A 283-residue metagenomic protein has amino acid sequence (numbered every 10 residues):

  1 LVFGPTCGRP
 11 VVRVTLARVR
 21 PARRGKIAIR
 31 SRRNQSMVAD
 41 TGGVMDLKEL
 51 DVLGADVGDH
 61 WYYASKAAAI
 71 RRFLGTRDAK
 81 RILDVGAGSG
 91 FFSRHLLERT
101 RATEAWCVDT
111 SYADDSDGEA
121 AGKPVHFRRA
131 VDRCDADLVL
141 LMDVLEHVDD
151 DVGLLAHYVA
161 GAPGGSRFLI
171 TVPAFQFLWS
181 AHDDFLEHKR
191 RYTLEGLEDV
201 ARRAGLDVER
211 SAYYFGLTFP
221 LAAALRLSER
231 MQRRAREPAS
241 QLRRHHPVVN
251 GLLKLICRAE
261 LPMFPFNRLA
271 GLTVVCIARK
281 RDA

Functional and structural regions predicted by a protein language model:
I29-L138, M142, V152-L155, L242-H246 (+4 more regions): Conserved N-terminal segment of class I S-adenosyl-L-methionine
E49, F91-F92, R210-K254, L269-T273: Conserved catalytic loop of SAM-dependent methyltransferase domains
L53-D56, F168-R190, L194-D199: Short, glycine-/aromatic-enriched active-site segment of Class I SAM-dependent methyltransferases
D143, H147: A short His-aromatic
V152-R167: A short glycine-rich, Lys/Arg-flanked "PGG" loop and its adjoining helix->strand segment in the class I
E198-A212: A SAM-dependent methyltransferase catalytic signature shared across enzymes that methylate proteins
